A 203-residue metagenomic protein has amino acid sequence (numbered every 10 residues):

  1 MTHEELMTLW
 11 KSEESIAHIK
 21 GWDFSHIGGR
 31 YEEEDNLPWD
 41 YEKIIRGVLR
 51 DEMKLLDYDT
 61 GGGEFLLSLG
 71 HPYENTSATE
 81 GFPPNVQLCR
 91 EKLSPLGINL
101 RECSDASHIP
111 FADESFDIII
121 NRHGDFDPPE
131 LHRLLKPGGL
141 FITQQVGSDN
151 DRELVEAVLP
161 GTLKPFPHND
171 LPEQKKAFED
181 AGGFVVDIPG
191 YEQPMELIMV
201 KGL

Functional and structural regions predicted by a protein language model:
G21-H26, E32-K54, E64-F65: Conserved alpha-helix/loop element of class I SAM-dependent methyltransferases that forms part of the SAM/SAH-binding
K54-H108: Class I SAM-dependent methyltransferase SAM/SAH-binding core
H108-I118: A short acidic, Gly/Pro-enriched loop at the edge of an enzyme's catalytic core that lines a small-molecule cofactor
F126-I142: A short glycine-rich, Lys/Arg-flanked "PGG" loop and its adjoining helix->strand segment in the class I
G147-P165: Short, glycine-/aromatic-enriched active-site segment of Class I SAM-dependent methyltransferases
F166-G182: Short alpha-helix
K176, E192-L203: C-terminal helical/coil "lid" or tail adjacent to the Rossmann-like core of SAM-dependent
G183-P194: Conserved S-adenosyl-L-methionine
